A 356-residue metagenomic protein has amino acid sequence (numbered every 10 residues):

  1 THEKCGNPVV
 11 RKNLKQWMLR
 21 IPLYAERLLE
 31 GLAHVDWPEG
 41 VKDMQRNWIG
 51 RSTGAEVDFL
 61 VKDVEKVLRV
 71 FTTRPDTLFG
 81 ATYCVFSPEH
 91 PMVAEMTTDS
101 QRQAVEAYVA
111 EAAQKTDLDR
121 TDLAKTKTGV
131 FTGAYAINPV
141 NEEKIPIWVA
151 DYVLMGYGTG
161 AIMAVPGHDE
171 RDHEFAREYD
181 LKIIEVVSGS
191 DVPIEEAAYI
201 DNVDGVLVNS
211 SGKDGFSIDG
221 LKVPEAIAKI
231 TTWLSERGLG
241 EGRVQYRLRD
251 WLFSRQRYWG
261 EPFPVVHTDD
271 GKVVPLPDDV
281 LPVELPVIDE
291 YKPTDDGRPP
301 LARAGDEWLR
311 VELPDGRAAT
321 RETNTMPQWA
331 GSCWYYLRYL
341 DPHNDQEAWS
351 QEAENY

Functional and structural regions predicted by a protein language model:
T1-L68, P91, A161-P282, D289: Residue patterns forming the tRNA-binding/recognition surfaces of aminoacyl-tRNA synthetases and related DALR
H2, A134, Y157-S188, W259-Y356: Conserved active-site neighborhood of enzyme catalytic/cofactor-binding cores
M18-T53, S87-F131, L276-L309: Amphipathic alpha-helical
I49-T53, K62, P75-T77, T126-V130 (+3 more regions): A short catalytic or substrate-binding loop motif that flags glycine-/basic-rich loops and adjacent residues that bind
V61-V67, T97-A104, G189-I200, D315-A318 (+1 more regions): Short, glycine- and charge-enriched coil/turn segments that flank and shape catalytic ligand pockets
D63, P139-E143, D269, P314: Short, ordered coil/turn segments that flank beta-strands lining enzyme active or ligand-binding pockets
L68-H90, W251, R257-P264, N324-L337: Conserved phosphate/anionic-ligand binding catalytic regions in large, soluble enzymes, centered on
H90-Y199: Catalytic alpha/beta core of large soluble enzyme barrels
